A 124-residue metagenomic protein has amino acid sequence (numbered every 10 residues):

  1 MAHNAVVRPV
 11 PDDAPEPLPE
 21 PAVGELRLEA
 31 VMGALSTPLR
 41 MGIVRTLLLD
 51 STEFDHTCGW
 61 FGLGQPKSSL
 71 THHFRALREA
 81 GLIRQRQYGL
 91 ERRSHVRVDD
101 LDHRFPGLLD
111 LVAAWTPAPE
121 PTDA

Functional and structural regions predicted by a protein language model:
A2-E29, R45-D50, Q87, R97-A124: Amphipathic alpha-helical dimerization/coiled-coil segments that flank or bridge DNA-binding/regulatory modules
V6, P38, H73-A76, L90-E91: Intrinsically disordered, low-complexity sequence elements enriched in Ser/Thr/Gly/Pro
R27-P66, Y88-D100: N-terminal helix-turn-helix DNA-binding core of bacterial DNA-binding proteins
G59-L82: Canonical helix-turn-helix DNA-binding module
L77-A80, E91-S94, D110-V112: A general structural signal for short secondary-structure boundary/capping elements
